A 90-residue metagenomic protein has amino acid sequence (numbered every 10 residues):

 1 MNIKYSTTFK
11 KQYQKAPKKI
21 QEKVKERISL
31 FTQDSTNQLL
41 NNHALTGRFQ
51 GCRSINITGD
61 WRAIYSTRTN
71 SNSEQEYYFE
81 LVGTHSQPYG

Functional and structural regions predicted by a protein language model:
M1-R27: Arg/Lys-rich, positively charged N-terminal/basic patches that mediate binding to nucleic acids
T7, E22, I57-R62, S66-G90: Enriched for short, Lys/Arg-rich terminal
K15-K18, Q33, N70: Secondary-structure boundary motif
R27-L30, H85: Conserved short hydrophobic interaction patches
L30-I55: A short, surface-exposed loop/turn module that caps and links secondary-structure elements
